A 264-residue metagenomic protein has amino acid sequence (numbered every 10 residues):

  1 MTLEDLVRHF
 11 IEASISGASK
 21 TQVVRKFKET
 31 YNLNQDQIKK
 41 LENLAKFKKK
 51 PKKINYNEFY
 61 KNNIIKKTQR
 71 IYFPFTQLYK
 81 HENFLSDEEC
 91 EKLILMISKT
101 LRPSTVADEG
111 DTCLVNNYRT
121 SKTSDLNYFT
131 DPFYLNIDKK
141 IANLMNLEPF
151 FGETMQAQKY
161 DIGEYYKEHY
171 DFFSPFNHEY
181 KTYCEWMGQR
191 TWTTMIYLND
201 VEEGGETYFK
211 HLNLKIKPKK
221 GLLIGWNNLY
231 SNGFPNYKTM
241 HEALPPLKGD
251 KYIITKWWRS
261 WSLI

Functional and structural regions predicted by a protein language model:
E4-S19, V24-G225, L229-I264: Fe(II)/2-oxoglutarate oxygenase catalytic core
